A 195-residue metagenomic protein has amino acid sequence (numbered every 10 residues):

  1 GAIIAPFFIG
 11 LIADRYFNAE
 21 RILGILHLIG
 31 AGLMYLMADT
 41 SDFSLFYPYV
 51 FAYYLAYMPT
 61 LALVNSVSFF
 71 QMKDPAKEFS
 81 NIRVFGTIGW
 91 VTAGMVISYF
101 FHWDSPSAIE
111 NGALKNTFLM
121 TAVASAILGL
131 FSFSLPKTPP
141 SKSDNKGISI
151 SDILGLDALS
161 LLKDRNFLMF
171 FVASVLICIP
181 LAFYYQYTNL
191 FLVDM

Functional and structural regions predicted by a protein language model:
G1-L11: Central cavity-lining transmembrane alpha-helices of secondary-active solute carriers, predominantly the Major
G10-L11, T92-F118: Transmembrane alpha-helix termini and helix-breaking/packing motifs in multi-pass membrane transporters
R21-Y35: Structural signature of the two symmetry-related core transmembrane helices
L33, F43-L63, V67, V175-L176: Hydrophobic core of transmembrane alpha-helices in multi-pass small-molecule transporters, especially MFS/SLC-type
F51-A52, K163-Y184: Pair of pore-lining "gating" transmembrane helices in MFS-fold secondary transporters
I97, M120-K142: C-terminal membrane-cytosol helix-exit motif in multi-pass small-molecule transporters
L135-V172: Juxtamembrane intracellular "pre-TM" segments in multi-pass secondary transporters
Q186-M195: Short amphipathic helix-loop junctions that connect adjacent transmembrane helices in Major Facilitator Superfamily/SLC
